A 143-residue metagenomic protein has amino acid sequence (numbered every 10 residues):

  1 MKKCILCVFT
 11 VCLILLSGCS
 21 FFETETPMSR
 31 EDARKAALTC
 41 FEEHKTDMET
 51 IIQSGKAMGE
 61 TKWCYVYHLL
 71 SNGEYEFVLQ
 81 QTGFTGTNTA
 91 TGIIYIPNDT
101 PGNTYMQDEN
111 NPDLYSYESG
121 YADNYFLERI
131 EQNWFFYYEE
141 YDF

Functional and structural regions predicted by a protein language model:
M1-S17: Sec-dependent bacterial lipoprotein signal peptides
C4, T26, A33, Y115 (+1 more regions): Sparse, context-dependent recognition of short Cys/His-centered cofactor- or disulfide-binding micro-motifs
T10, A33-A37, A57, A90 (+1 more regions): A sequence-composition feature that detects small, non-aromatic residues
V11-C12, M48, F126: Exposed boundary/loop context
I14, G18, T50, S54 (+5 more regions): Generic detector of ordered, mature protein regions
C19-V78: N-terminal export/targeting and maturation segments
Y67-F143: Extracytoplasmic electrostatic interaction patches
